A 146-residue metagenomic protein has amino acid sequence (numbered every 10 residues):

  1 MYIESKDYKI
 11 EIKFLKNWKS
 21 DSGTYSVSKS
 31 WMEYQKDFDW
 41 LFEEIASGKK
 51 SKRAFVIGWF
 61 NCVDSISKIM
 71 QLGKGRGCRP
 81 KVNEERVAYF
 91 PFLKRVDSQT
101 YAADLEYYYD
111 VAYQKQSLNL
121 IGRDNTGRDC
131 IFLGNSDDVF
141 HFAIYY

Functional and structural regions predicted by a protein language model:
M1-S22, L41: Conserved catalytic cores of phosphodiester-cleaving nucleases, focusing on short active-site segments
E4, E11, E33, E43-E44 (+3 more regions): Glutamate identity and glutamate-enriched acidic tracts
K13, T24-S26, T100, T126: Residue-identity detector for threonine
F14, F38, F42, F55 (+4 more regions): Phenylalanine-focused residue identity feature
N17-W40, E44: Mg2+/Mn2+-dependent nuclease catalytic core
E44-K74: Nucleic-acid nuclease catalytic cores
K68-Y146: Non-catalytic C-terminal interaction segments of nucleic acid-processing enzymes
